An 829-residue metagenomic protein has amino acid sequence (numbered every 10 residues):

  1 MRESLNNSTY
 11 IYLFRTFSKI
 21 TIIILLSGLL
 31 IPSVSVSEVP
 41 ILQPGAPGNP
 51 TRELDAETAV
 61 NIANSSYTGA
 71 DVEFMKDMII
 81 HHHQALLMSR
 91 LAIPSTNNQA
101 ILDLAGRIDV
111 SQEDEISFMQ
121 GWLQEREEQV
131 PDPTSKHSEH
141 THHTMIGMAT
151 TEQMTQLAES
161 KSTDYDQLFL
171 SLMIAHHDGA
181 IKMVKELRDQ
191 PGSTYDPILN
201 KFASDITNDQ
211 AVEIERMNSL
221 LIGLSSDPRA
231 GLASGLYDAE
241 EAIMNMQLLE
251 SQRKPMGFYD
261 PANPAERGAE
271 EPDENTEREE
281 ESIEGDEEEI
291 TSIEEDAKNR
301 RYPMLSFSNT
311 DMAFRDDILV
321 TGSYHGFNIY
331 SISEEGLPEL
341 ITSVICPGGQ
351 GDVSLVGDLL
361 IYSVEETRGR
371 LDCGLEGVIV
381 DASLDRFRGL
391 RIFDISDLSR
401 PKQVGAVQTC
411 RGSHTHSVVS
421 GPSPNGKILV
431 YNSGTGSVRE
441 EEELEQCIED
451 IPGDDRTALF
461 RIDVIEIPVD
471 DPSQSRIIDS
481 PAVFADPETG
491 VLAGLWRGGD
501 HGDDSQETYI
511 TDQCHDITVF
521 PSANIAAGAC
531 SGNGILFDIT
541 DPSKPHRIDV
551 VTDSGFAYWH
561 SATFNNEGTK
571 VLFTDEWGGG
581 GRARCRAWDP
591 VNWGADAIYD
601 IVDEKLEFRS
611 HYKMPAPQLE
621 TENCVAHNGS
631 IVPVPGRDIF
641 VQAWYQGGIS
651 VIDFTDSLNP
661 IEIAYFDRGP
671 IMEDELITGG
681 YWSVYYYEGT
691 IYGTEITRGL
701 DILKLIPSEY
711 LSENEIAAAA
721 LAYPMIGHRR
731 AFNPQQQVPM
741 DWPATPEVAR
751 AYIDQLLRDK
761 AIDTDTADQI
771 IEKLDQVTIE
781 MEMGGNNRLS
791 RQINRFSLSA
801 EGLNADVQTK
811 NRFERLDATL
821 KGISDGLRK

Functional and structural regions predicted by a protein language model:
M1-R15: N-terminal secretory signal peptides that target proteins for export/translocation
K19-P32: Bacterial N-terminal signal peptides
S33-Q43, T51-E53, E113, Q120 (+1 more regions): Hydrophobic, helix-prone linear segments
V36-S226: All-alpha RGS (Regulator of G-protein Signaling) helical domain and cognate RGS-like helical scaffolds
G69-K76, D164, S171, P303 (+4 more regions): Short, solvent-exposed segments of well-ordered alpha helices
H82, S89, A105, Q112 (+16 more regions): Generic L/I/V-rich hydrophobic alpha-helical segments across diverse proteins
S226-Q755: Feature marking well-ordered beta-strand scaffolds used for ligand recognition
A718-K829: Soluble extracellular-acting proteins and domains
